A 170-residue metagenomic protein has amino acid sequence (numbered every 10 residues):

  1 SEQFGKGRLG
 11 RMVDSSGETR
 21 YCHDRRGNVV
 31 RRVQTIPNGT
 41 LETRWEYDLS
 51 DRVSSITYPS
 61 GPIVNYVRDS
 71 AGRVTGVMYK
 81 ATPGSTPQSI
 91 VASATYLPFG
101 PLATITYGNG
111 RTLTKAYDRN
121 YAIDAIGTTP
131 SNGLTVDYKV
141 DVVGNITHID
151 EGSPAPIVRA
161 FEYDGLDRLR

Functional and structural regions predicted by a protein language model:
S1-Y58, P62-Y107, R111-R170: Beta-strand elements of repeat-based all-beta scaffolds
